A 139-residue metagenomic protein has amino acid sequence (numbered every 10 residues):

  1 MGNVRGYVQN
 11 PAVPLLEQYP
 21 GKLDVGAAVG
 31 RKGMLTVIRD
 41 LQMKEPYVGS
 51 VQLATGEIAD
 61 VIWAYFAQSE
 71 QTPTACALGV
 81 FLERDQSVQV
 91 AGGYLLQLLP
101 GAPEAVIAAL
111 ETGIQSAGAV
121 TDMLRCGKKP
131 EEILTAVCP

Functional and structural regions predicted by a protein language model:
M1-C138: Interaction interfaces in information-processing and related assembly proteins
